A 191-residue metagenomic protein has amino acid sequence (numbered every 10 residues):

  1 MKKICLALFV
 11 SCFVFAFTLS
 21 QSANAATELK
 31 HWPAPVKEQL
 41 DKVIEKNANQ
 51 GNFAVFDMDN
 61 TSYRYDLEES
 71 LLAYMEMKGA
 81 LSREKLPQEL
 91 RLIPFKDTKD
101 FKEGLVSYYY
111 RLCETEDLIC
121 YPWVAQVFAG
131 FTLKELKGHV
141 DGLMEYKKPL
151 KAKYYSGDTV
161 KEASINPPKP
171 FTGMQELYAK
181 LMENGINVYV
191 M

Functional and structural regions predicted by a protein language model:
M1-F9: Bacterial N-terminal signal peptides that target proteins for export
L8-T18: Bacterial N-terminal signal peptides
V10-C12, A23, I44: Generic low-complexity, intrinsically disordered sequence content enriched in small uncharged/hydrophobic residues
A16, S20-T27: Boundary at the C-terminal end of the N-terminal hydrophobic targeting segment
A26-M191: Alpha-helical substrate-recognition element adjacent to the catalytic core
